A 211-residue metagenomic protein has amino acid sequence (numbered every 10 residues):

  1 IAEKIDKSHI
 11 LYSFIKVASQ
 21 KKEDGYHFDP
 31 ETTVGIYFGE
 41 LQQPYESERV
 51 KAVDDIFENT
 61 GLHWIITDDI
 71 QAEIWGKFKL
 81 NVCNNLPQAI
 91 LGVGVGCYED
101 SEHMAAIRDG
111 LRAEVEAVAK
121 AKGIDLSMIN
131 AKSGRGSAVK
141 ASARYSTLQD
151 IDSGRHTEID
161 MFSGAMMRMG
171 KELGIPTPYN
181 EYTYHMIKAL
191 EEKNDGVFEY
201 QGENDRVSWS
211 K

Functional and structural regions predicted by a protein language model:
I1-A2, P87, M169: Broad structural signal for hydrophobic residues in well-ordered alpha-helices, predominantly aliphatic
I1-E73, K77: Rossmann-fold dinucleotide-binding core
D6-S8, H63, G94, D125-S127 (+1 more regions): Short coil/loop linkers at secondary-structure junctions
H27-E31, V82-N84, G196-V197: Short, hinge-like loop/turn segments at secondary-structure boundaries
H27-E40, L91-D100, R144-S153: Helix-loop-beta segment of a Rossmann-like dinucleotide-binding subdomain
E58, C97, A105-K211: NAD(P)-dependent Rossmann-like dehydrogenase/reductase catalytic/cofactor-binding core
Q71-E99, H103-E116, K140-S142: Active-site-proximal catalytic alpha-helix in oxidoreductases
